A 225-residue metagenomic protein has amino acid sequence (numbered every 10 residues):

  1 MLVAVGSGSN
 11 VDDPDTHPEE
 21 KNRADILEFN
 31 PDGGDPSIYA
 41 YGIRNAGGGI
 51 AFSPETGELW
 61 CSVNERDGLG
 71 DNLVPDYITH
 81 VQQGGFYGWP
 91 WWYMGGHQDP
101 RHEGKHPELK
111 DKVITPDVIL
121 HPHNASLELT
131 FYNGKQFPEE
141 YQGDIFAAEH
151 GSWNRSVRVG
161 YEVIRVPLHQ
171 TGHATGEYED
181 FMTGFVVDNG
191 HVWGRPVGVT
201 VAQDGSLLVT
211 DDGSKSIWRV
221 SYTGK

Functional and structural regions predicted by a protein language model:
M1, G57-L59, L207, I217: Hydrophobic residues embedded in beta-strands of well-ordered beta-sheets
A4: A conserved catalytic-loop motif detector
S7-S37, Y41-M182, D188-G194, A202 (+1 more regions): Beta-propeller domain segments
R66, S214-K215: Loop/turn residues immediately N-terminal
V197-G213: C-terminal substrate/ligand-recognition segments
